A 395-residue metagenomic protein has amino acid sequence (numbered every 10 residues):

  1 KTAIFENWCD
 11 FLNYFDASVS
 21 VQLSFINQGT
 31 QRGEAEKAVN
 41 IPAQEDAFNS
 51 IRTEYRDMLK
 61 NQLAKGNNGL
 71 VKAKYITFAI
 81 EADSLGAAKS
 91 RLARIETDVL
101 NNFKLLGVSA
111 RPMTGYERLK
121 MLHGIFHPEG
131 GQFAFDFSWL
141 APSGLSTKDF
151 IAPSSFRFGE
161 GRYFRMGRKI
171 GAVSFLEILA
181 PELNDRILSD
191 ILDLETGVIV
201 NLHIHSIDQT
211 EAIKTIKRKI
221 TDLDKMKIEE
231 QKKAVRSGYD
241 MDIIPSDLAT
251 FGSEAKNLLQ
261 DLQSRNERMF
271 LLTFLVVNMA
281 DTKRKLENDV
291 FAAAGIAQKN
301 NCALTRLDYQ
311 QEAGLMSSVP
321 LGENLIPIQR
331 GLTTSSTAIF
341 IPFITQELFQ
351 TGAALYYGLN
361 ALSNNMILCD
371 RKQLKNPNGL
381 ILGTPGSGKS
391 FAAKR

Functional and structural regions predicted by a protein language model:
K1, F5-N13, G352-R395: Glycine-rich phosphate-binding loop of nucleotide-binding enzymes
K1-F343: Extended, folded cores of ATP/NTP-driven motor/assembly subunits in large transport and secretion machines
G66, G252, E347, Y357-L359 (+1 more regions): Homeobox/homeodomain signature
G331-S363: Pre-P-loop entry segment of helicase/translocase ATPase cores
